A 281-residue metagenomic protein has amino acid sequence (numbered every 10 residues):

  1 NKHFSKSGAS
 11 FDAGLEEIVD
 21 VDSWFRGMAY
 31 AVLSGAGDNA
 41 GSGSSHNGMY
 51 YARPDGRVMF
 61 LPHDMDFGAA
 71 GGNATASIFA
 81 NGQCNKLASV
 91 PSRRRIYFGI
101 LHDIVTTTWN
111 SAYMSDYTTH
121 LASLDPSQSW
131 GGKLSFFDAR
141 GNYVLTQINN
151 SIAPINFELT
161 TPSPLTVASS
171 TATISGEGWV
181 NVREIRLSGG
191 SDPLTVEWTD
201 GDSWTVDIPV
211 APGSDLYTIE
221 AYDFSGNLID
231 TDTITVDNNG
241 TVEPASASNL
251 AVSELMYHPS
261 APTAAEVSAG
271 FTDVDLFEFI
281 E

Functional and structural regions predicted by a protein language model:
N1-S77, S89-W109, F137: Conserved kinase catalytic-core segment
A70-G71, S127-Q128, V144-Q147, P259-E266: Short, solvent-exposed loop/turn elements at domain surfaces
C84-S151: Long, contiguous interaction/targeting segments characteristic of exported/extracellular or secretory-pathway proteins
T146-A168: Short, compositionally biased P/S/T/A/G/V-rich stretches that sit at domain boundaries
T166-I174, D275-F277: Short coil/turn motif common to extracellular beta-sandwich-like domains
T171, S175-N239: Long, low-complexity serine/threonine/glycine- and acidic-rich segments characteristic of extracellular
I234-E281: A structural motif detector for short, solvent-exposed N-terminal "entry" segments of globular domains
